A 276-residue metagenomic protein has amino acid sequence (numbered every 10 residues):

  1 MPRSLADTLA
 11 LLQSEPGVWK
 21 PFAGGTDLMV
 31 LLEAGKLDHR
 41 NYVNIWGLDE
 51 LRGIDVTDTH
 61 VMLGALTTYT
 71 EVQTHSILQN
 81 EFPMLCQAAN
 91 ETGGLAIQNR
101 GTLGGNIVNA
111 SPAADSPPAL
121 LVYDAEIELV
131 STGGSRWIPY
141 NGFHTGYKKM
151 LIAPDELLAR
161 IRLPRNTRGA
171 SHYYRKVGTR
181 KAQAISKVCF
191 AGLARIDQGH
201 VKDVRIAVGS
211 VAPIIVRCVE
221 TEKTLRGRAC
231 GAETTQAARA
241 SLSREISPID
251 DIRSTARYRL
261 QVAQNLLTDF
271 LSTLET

Functional and structural regions predicted by a protein language model:
M1-T276: C-terminal structural segment of proteins
